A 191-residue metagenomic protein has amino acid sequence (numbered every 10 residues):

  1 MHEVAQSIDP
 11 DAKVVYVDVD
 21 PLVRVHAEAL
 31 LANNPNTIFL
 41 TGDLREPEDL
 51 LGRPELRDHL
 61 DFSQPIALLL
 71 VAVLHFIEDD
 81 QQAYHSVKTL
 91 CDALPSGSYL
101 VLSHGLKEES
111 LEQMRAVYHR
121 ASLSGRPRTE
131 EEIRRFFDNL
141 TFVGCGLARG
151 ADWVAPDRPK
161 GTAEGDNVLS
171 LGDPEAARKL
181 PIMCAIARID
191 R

Functional and structural regions predicted by a protein language model:
M1-H2, L74: Conserved SAM-dependent methyltransferase scaffold
S7-K13, V17-R191: Alpha-helical subdomain
